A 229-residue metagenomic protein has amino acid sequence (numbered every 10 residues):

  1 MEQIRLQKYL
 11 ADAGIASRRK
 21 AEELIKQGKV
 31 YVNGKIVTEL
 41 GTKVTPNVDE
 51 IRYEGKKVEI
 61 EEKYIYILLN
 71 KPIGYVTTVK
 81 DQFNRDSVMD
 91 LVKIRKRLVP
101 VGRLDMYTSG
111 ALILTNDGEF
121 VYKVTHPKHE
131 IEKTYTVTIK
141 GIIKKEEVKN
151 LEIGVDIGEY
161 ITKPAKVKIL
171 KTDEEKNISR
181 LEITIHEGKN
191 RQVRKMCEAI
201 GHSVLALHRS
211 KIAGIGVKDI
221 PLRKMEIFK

Functional and structural regions predicted by a protein language model:
M1-K229: Basic, flexible Lys/Arg- and Gly-enriched helix-loop patches that mediate nucleic-acid binding at interfaces with rRNA
